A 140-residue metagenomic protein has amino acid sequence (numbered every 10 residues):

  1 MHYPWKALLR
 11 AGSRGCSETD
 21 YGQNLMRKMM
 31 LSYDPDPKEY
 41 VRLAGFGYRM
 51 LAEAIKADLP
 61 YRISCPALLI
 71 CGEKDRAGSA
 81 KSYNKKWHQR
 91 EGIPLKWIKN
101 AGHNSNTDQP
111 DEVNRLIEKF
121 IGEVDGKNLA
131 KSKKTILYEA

Functional and structural regions predicted by a protein language model:
H2-S64: Conserved alpha/beta-hydrolase catalytic His-Asp/Glu region
P4-E18, S82, H103-Q109, A130-I136: Low-complexity, flexible helical/coil segments
Y21-K28, G45-F46, G78-S79, E112-F120: A general structural signal for short secondary-structure boundary/capping elements
S32-P37, S79, Y138-A140: Disordered, low-complexity tails and leader-like regions
V41, N84, D111-N114: Generic structural signal for individual residues within well-ordered alpha-helical segments across diverse proteins
S64-A101: Conserved loop-alpha-helix segment in the C-terminal half of the alpha/beta-hydrolase fold that carries the catalytic
E91-A140: Catalytic active-site module of serine/aspartate enzymes centered on a nucleophile-bearing elbow/loop
